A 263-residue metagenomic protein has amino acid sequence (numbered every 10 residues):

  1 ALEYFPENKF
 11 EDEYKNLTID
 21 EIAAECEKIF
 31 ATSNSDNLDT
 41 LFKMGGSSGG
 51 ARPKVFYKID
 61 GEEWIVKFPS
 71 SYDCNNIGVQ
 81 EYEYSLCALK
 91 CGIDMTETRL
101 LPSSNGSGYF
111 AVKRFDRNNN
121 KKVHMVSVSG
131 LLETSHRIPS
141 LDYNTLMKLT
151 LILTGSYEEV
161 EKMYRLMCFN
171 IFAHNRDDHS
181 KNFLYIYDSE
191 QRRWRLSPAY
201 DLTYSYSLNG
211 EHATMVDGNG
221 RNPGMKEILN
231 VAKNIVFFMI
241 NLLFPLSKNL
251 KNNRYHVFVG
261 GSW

Functional and structural regions predicted by a protein language model:
A1-S180, L184-W263: Phosphate/dinucleotide-binding and metal-coordinating scaffold of catalytic cores in nucleotide-dependent enzymes
